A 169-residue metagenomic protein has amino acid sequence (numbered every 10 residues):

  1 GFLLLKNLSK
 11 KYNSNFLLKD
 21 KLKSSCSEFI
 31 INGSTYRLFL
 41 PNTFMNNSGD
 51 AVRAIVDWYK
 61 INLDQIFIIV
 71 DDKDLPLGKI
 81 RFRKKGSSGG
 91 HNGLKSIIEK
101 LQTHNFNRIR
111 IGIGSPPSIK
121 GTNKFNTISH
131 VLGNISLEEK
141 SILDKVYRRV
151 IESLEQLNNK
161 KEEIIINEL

Functional and structural regions predicted by a protein language model:
G1-K84, K95, E99-R110, P117-S129 (+1 more regions): Nucleotide and nucleotide-moiety/phosphate-recognizing core
S88: Phosphate- and other anionic-substrate recognition elements at nucleic-acid/protein interfaces
H91: Glycine-rich phosphate-binding loop at the start of an alpha helix
V131-N134: Intrinsically disordered, low-complexity regions enriched in acidic/Ser/Thr/Pro/Gln residues
